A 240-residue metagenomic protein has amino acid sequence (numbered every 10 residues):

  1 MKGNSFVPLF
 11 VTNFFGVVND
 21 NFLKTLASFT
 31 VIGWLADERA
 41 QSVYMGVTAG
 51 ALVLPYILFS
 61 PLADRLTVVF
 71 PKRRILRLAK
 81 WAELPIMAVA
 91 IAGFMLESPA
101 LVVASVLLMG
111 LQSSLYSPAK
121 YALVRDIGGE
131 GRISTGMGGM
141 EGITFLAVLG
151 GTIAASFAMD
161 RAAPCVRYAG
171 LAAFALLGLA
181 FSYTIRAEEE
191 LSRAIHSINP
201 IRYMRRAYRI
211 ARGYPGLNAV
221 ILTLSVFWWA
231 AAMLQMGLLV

Functional and structural regions predicted by a protein language model:
M1-V7, E188-T223: Juxtamembrane intracellular "pre-TM" segments in multi-pass secondary transporters
K2-S5, E38-S42, S98-A100, A163-P164 (+1 more regions): Membrane-helix interface segments
V7-K24, A49-I86, L101-D160, F174-A175 (+2 more regions): Substrate-agnostic recognition of the 12-TM MFS/MFS-like secondary transporter fold
T25-A36, V89-L96, V148-L171, V240: Transmembrane alpha-helix termini and helix-breaking/packing motifs in multi-pass membrane transporters
L26-Y56: Extracellular/periplasmic helix-loop-helix junction of adjacent transmembrane segments in MFS-like secondary
A36, R65, M95-P99, D160 (+2 more regions): Transmembrane helix-loop junctions in multipass membrane proteins, especially transporters and channels
V89-F94, M109, F181-S182: MFS-fold secondary transporters
A122-D126, Y168-I198: Helix-loop junctions on the cytosolic side of multi-pass membrane transporters, especially the intracellular loop
